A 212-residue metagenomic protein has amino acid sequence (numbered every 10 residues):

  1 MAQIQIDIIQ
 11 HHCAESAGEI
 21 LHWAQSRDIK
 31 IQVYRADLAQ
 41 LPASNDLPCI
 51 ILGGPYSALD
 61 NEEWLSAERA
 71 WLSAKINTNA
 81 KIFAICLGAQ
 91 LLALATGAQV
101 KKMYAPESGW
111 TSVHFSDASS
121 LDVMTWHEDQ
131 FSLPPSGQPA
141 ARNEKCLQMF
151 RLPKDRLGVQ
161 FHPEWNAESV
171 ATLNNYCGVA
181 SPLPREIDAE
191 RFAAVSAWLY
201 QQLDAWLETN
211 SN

Functional and structural regions predicted by a protein language model:
I6, I31-V33, V100: Generic structural signal for residues in well-ordered beta-strands
I6-S26, A36-D37: N-terminal beta1-alpha1 ligand-phosphate binding loop
D7-I8, H114-N212: Amide-donor transfer/coupling interface in amidating biosynthetic enzymes
S16, A58-D60, A93: Glycine/Thr-rich phosphate-binding loops of Rossmann-like dinucleotide-binding domains
H22-F83: Flexible gly/pro-rich beta->alpha loop and the following alpha-helix that scaffold active-site loops
K75-Q99: Catalytic nucleophile loop
Y104-G109: Short Pro/Gly-enriched coil loops immediately N-terminal to beta-strands
